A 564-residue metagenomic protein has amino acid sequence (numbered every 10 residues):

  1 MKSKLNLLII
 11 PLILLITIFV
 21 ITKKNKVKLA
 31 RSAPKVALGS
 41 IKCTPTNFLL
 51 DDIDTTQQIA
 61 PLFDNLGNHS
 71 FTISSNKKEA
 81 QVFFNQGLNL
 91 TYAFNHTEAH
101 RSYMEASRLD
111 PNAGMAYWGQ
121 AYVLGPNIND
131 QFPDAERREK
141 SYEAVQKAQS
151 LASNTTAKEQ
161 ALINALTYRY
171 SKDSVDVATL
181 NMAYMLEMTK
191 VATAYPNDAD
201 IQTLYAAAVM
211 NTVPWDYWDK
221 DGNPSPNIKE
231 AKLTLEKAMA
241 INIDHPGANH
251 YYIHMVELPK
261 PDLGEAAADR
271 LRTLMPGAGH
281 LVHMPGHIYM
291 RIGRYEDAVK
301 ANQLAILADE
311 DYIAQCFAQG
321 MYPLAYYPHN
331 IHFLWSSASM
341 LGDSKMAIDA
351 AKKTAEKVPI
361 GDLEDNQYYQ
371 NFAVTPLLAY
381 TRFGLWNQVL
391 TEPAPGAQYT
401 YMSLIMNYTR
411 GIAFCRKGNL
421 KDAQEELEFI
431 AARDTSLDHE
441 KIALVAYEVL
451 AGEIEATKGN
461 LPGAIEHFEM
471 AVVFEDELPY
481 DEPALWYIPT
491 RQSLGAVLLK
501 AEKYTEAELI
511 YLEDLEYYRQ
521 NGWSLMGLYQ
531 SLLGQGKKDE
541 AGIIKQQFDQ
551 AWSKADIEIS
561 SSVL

Functional and structural regions predicted by a protein language model:
K4-P11, L15-N249, P261, L274 (+9 more regions): N-terminal alpha-helical interaction modules that lie
Y117-Q120, Y289, A301, E448 (+4 more regions): TPR/Sel1-like alpha-solenoid repeat signature
G247-L258, A373-V374, V449-T505: Alpha-helical adaptor scaffolds
A248-Y252, L263-L271, L281-I288, A298 (+2 more regions): Extended, hydrophobic alpha-helical segments in both membrane/secreted and soluble proteins
A325-P328, Q370-N371, Y401-M406, D438-L450 (+2 more regions): Amphipathic alpha-helical protein-interaction segments enriched in hydrophobic
K500, L509-L564: C-terminal non-catalytic interaction modules
